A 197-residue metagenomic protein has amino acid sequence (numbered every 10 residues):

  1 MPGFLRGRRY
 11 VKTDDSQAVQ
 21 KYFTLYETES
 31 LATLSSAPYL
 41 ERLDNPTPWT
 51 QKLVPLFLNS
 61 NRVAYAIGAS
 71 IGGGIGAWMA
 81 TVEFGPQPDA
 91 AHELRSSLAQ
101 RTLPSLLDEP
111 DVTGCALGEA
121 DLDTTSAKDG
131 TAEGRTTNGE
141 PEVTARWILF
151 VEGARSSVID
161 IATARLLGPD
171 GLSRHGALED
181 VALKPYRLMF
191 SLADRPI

Functional and structural regions predicted by a protein language model:
M1, L106-L107: Hydrophobic C-terminal alpha-helix "anchor/cap" residues
P2-A32: Glycine/small-residue-rich interface belts in oligomeric ring/scaffold proteins and their assembly partners
R8-A18, D44-W78, D108, T113-R146 (+1 more regions): Glycine-rich beta-strand-turn "strand-cap" elements at beta-sheet edges
F23-L25, M79-T81, I148-F150: Conserved hydrophobic/aromatic beta-strand scaffold that supports enzyme active sites
T28-T33, P88-A91, E152-V158: Helix N-cap motif at beta-to-alpha junctions
S36-P46, S97-T102, D160-G171: Short amphipathic alpha-helices in soluble, non-transmembrane regions that often serve as interface/regulatory elements
G76-Q87: Short glycine-/aliphatic-rich beta-strand segments at the starts of folded cytosolic domains
G85-Q87, E93-P104: Short, surface-exposed binding/anchoring microloops in extracellular/periplasmic proteins
